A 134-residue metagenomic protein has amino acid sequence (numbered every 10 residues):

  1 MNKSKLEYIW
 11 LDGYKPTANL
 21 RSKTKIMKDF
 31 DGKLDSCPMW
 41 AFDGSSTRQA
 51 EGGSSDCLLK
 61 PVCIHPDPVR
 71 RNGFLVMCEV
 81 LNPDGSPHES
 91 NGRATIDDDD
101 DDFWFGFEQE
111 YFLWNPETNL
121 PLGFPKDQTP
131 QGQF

Functional and structural regions predicted by a protein language model:
M1-F134: Glycine-rich, acidic/polar active-site loops that bind/position phosphate-bearing ligands
